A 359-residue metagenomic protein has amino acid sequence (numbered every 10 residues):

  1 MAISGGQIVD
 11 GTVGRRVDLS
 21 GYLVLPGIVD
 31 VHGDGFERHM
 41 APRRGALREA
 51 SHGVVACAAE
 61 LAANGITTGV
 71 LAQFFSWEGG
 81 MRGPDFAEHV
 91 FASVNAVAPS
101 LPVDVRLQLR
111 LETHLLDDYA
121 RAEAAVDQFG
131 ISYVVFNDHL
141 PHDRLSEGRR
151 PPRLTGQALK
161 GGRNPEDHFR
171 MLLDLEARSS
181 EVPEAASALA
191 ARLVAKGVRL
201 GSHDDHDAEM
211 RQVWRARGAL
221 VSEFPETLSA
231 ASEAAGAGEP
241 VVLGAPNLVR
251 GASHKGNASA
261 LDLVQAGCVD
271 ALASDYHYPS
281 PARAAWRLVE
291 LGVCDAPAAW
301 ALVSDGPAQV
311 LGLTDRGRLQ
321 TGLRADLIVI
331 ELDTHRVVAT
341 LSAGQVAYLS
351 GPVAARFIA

Functional and structural regions predicted by a protein language model:
M1-L25: Histidine-rich, glycine-flanked metal-binding segment
G6-V9, D305, Q309-V310, L319-A359: C-terminal cap of metal-dependent C-N hydrolases
L19-V90: Metal-associated gating/positioning segment near the N- to mid-region
G27-V31, G69-L71, V105-L109, S132-D138 (+4 more regions): Hydrophobic faces of well-ordered beta-strands that scaffold small-molecule active sites in alpha/beta enzyme cores
F75-D205: Metal-coordinating catalytic core of metallo-dependent amide/deamination hydrolases
Q128-S132, W214-V221, G236-V242, G267-D270: Glycine-enriched alpha-helix->loop->beta-strand junction motifs that scaffold or abut catalytic
S180-V182, S202-D204, S222-A231, R250-N257: A general structural motif
E239-N247, G251-L332: His/Asp/Glu-enriched, well-ordered alpha-helical/loop segment that forms or immediately abuts the divalent-metal
